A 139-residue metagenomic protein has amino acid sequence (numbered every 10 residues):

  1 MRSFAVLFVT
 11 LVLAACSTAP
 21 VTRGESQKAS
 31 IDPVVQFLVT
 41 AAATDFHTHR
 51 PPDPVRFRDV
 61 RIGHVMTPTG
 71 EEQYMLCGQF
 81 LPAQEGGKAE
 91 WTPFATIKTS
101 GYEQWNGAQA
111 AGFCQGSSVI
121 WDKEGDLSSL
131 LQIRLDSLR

Functional and structural regions predicted by a protein language model:
R2-V9: Sec-dependent signal peptide recognition, specifically the positively charged N-region followed immediately by
V12-A15: C-terminal motif of bacterial Sec signal peptides marking the signal peptidase cleavage site
S17-R139: Cystatin/cathelin-like cysteine-protease inhibitor module
